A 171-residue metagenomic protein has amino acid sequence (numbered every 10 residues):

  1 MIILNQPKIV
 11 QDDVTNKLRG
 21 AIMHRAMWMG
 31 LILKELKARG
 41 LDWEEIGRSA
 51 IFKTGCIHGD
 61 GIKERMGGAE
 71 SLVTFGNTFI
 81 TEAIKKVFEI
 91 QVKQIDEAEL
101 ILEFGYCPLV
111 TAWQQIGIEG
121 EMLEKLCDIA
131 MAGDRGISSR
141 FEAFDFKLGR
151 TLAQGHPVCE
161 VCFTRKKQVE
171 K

Functional and structural regions predicted by a protein language model:
M1-D128, F144-K171: N-terminal accessory segment detector
